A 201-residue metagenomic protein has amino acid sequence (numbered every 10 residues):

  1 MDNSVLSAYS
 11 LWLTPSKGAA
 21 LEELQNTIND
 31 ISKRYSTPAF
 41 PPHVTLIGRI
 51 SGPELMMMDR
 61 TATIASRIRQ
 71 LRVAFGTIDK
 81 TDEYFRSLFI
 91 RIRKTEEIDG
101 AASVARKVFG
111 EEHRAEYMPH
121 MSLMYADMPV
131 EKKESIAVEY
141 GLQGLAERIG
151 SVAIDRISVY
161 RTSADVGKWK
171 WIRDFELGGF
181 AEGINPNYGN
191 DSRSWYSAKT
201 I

Functional and structural regions predicted by a protein language model:
M1-A74, T95-R148, D165-I201: Basic, often amphipathic N-terminal segments
R72-D82: A short, structured active-site edge motif that brings together acidic residues
F85-S87: A generic structural signal for beta-strand entry/edge sites
D155-V166: Short beta-strand segments and strand-loop junctions that repeat across beta-rich extracellular domains
